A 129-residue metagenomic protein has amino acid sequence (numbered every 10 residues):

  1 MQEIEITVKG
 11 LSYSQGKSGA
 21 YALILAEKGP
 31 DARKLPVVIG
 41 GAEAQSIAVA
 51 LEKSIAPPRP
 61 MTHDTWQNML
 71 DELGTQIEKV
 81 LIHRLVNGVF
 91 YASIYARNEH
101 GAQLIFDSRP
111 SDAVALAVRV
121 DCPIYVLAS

Functional and structural regions predicted by a protein language model:
M1-S129: Divalent-cation
